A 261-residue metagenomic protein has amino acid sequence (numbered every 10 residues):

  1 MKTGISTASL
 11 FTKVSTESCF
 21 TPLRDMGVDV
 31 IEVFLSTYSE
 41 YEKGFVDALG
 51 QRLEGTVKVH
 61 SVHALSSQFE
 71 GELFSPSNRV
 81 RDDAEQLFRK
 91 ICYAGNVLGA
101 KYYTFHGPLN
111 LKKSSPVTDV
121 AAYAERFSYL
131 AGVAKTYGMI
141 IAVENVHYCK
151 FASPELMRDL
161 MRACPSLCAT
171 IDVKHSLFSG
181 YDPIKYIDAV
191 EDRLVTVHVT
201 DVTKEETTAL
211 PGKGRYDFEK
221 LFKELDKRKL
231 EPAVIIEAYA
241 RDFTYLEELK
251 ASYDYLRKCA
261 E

Functional and structural regions predicted by a protein language model:
M1-G4, S9, K13-G27, S39 (+2 more regions): Histidine-acidic metal/acid-base catalytic patches
M1-N96, D192, R257-E261: N-terminal pre-domain/capping segments
E17, L73-A169, F178, E247: Active-site acidic/histidine proton-transfer and metal-coordination neighborhood in alpha/beta enzyme cores
D29-V30, K58, K101, I140 (+1 more regions): Residue-level detector of anion-binding/catalytic polar loops
E32, S61, T104, A142 (+3 more regions): Conserved beta-strand positions in the central sheet of alpha/beta enzyme cores
Y41-D47, S115-P116, Y245-L246: Metal-dependent catalytic neighborhoods of phosphoester/phosphodiester hydrolases
G55-V57, L98, T136-Y137, R228-L230: Helix C-cap/helix->beta junction micro-motif
L65-G71, N110-K112, D201-E206: Conserved radical SAM core fold
